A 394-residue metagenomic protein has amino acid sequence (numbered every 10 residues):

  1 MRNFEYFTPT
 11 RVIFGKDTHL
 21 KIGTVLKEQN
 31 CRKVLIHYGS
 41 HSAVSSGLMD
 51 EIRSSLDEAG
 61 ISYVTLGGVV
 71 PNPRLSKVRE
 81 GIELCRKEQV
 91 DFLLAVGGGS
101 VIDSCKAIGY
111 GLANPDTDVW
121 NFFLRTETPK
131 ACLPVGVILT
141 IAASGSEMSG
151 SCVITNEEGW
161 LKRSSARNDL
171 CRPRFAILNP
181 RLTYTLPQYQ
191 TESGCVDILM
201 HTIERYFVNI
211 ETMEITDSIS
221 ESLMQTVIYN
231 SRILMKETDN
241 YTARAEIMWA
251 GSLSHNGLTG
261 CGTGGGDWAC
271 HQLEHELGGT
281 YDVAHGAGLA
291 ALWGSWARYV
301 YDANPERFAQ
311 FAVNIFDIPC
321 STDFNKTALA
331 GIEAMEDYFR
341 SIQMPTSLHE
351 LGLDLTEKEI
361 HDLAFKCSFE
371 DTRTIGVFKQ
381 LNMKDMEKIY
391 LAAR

Functional and structural regions predicted by a protein language model:
M1-F92, L348: ATP/NTP phosphate-donor binding region
H19-I22, S45-L48, L75-V78, S100-C105 (+4 more regions): Short glycine/serine/threonine-rich phosphate/pyrophosphate-binding segments that cradle anionic phosphate groups
E51-I52, I82, V101-P115, M148-S149: Short Gly/Thr/Asp-enriched flexible loops that form oxyanion-binding sites at enzyme active sites
V90-K106, T140-S146, T280-V283: Glycine/serine-rich anion-binding loops at beta->alpha junctions that coordinate negatively charged ligand groups
N114-T212, Q310: A glycine/threonine-rich phosphate-anchoring loop and its flanking beta-alpha core in nucleotide/phosphate-binding
L170, F308, I315, P319-R394: C-terminal charged capping/lid subdomain of soluble metabolic enzymes
R205, N209-A334: Active-site segments that bind and position negatively charged phosphate/pyrophosphate groups
